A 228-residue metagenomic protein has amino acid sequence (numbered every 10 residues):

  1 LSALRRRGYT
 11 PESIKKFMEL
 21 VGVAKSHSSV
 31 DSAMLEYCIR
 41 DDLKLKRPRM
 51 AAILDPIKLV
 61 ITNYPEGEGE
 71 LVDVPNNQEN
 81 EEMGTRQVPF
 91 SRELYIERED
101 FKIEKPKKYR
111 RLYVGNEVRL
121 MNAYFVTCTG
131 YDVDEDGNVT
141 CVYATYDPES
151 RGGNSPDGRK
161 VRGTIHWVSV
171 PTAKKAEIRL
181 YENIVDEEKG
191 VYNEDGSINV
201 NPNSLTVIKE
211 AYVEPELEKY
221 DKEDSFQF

Functional and structural regions predicted by a protein language model:
L1-F228: Polyanion-binding catalytic cores of nucleic-acid enzymes and NTP/SAM-utilizing transferases
